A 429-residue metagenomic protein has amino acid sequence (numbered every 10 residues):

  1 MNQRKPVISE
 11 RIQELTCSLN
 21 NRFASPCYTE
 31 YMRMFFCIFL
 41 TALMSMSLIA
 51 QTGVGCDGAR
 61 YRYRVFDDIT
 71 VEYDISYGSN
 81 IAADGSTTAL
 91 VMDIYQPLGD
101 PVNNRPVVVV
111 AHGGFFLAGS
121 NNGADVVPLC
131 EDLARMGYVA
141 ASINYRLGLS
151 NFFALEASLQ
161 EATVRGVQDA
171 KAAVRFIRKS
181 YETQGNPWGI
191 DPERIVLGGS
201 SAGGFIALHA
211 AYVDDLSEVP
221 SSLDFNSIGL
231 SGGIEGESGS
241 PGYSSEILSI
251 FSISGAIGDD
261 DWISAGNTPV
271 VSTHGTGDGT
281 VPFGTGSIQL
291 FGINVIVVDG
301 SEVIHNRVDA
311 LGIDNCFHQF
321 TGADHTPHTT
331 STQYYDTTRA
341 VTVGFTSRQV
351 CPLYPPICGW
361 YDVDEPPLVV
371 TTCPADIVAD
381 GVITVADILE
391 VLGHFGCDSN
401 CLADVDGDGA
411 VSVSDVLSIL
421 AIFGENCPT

Functional and structural regions predicted by a protein language model:
G53-V102: N-terminal cap/lid segment of alpha/beta-hydrolase-fold proteins
G99, N103, L155-Q168, A172-S201 (+1 more regions): Gly/Ser-rich "nucleophile elbow"/oxyanion-hole loop immediately N-terminal to the catalytic nucleophile in hydrolases
D100-R105, G113-S150, G279-P282: Short substrate-entry loop that stabilizes the transition state in hydrolases
A111-G113, H274-G275: The conserved beta1-alpha1 loop
G199-H209: Glycine-rich nucleophile elbow surrounding the catalytic serine of serine-hydrolase chemistry
S227-L311: The feature captures the conserved acid-bearing segment of alpha/beta-hydrolase catalytic domains
V298, E302-T371: C-terminal catalytic histidine-bearing segment of alpha/beta-hydrolase fold enzymes
V363-T429: Cellulosome-associated attachment modules in secreted, modular CAZymes
